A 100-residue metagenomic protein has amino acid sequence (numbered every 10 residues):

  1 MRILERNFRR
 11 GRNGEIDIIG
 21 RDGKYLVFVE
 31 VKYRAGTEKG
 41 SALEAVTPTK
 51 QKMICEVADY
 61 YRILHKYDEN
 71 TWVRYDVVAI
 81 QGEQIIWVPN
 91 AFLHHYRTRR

Functional and structural regions predicted by a protein language model:
M1-G11: A short acidic/basic microdomain associated with nuclease active sites
G11, D22-K24, Q81: A generic beta-sheet turn/junction motif
R12-I16, T71-V73: Short beta-strand or tight-loop elements that sit immediately N-terminal to catalytic metal-binding acidic residues
G14, Y25-V27, D76, I86: Protein kinase-like catalytic core scaffold
I16-T37, I54: Conserved catalytic cores of phosphodiester-cleaving nucleases, focusing on short active-site segments
A35-Y60, L64: Mg2+/Mn2+-dependent nuclease catalytic core
I63-R100: Domain-level recognition of nuclease-like catalytic cores that cleave nucleotide substrates
